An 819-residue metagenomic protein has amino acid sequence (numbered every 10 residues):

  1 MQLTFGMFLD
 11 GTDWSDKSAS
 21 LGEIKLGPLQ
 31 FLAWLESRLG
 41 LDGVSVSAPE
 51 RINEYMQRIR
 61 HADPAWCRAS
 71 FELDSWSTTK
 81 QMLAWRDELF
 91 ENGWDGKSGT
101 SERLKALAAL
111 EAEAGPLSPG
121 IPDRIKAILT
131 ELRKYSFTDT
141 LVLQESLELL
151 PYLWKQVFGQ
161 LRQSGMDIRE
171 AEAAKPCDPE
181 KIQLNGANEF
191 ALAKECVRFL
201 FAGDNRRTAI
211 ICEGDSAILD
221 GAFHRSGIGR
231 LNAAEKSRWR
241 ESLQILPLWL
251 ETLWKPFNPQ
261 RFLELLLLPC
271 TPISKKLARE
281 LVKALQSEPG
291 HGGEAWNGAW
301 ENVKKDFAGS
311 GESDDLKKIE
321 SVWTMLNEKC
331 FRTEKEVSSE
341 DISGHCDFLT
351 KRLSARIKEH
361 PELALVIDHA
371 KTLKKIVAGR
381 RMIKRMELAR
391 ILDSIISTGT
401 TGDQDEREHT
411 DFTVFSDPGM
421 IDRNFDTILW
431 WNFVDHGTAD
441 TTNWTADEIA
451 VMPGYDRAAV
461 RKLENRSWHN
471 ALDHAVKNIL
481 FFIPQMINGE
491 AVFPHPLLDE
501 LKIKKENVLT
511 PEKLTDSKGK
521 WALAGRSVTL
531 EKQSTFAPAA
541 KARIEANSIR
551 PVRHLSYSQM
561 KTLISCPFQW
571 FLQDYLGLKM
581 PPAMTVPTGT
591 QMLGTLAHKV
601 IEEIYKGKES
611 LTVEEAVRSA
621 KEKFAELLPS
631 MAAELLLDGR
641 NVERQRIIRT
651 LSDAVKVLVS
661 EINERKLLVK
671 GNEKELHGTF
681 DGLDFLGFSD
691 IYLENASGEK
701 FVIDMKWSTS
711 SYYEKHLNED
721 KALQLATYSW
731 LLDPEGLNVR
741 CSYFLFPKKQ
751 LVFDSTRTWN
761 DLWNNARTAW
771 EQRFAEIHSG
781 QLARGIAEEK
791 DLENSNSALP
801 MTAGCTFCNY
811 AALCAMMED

Functional and structural regions predicted by a protein language model:
M1-E36, G40-G43, I168-D819: Anion-coordinating catalytic cores for phosphoryl-, nucleotidyl-, and glycosidic chemistry
L9-T138, L147-Y152, K276-T324: Basic/charged alpha-beta structural segments of nucleotide/phosphate-handling enzymes
G93-A191, T413, G419, D426-T427 (+2 more regions): Conserved helicase NTPase motor core
